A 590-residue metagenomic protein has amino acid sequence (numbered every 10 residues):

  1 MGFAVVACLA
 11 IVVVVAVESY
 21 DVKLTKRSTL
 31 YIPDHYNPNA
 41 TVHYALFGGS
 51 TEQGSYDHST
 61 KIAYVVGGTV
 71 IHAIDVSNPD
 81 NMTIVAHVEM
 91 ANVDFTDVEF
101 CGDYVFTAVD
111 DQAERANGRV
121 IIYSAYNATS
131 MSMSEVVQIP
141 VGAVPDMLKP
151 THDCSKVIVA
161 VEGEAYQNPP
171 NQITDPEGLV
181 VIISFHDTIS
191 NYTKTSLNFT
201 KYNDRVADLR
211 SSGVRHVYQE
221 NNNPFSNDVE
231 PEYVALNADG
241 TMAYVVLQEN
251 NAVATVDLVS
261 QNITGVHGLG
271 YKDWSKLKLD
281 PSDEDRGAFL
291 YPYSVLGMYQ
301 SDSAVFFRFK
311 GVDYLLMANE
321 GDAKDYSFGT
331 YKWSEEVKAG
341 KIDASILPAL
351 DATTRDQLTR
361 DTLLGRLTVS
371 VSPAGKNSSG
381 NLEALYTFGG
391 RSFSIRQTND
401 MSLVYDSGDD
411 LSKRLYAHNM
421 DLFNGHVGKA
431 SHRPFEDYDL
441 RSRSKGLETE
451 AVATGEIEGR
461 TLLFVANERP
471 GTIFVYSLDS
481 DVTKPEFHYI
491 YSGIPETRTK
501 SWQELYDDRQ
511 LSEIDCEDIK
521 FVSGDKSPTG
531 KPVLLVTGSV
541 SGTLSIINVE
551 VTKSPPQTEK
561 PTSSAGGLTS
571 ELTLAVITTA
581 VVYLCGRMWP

Functional and structural regions predicted by a protein language model:
M1-L9, G567-A575, R587-P590: Classical eukaryotic N-terminal signal peptides for Sec-dependent ER targeting/secretion, especially the positively
G2, A10-I11, A16-S19, T188 (+1 more regions): Intrinsic disorder/low-complexity segments
V6-V12, E18, V65, D75 (+2 more regions): Short stretches within intrinsically disordered, low-complexity N-terminal or propeptide regions
A7, E18, R27, T129 (+2 more regions): Intrinsically disordered, low-complexity segments enriched in Ser/Pro/Gly/Ala and basic residues
L9-K23, V582-P590: N-terminal signal peptide
V17-P556: Beta-sheet-rich non-transmembrane sensory/scaffold domains
S554-V576: C-terminal GPI-anchoring signal of eukaryotic secretory precursors
